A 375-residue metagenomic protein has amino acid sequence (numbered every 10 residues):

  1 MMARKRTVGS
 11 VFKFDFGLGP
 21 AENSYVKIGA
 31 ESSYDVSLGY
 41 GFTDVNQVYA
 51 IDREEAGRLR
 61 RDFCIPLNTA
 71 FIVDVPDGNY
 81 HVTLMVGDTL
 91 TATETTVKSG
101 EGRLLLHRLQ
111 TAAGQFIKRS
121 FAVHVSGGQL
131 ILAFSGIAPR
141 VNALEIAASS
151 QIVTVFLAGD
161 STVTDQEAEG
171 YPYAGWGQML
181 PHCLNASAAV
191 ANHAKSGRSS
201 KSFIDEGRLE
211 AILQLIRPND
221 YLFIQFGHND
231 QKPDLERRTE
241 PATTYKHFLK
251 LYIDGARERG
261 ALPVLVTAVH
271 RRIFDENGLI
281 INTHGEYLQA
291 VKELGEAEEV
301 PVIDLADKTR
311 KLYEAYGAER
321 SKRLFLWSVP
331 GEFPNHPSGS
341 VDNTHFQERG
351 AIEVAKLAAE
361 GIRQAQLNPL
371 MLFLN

Functional and structural regions predicted by a protein language model:
M1-A168, A174-G177, H336, H345: Compositionally biased, intrinsically disordered or flexible polar/acidic segments
K13, V190-N192, E299-V302: Conserved beta-strand scaffold positions in the cores of enzyme catalytic domains, especially in NTP/NDP-utilizing
S99-E101, L184-A186, R259, E298: Short, structured coil segments at secondary-structure junctions
T111, T162, G197, H270 (+1 more regions): Residue-level detector of flexible, active-site-proximal loop/helix-junction positions within diverse enzyme catalytic
Q151-L157, T162-G255: Conserved SGNH/GDSL esterase-like catalytic core that processes O-acyl groups on lipids and polysaccharides
G207-I352, K356-N375: Alpha-helical cap/lid subdomain in secreted, periplasmic, or secretory-pathway luminal O-acyl-processing enzymes
